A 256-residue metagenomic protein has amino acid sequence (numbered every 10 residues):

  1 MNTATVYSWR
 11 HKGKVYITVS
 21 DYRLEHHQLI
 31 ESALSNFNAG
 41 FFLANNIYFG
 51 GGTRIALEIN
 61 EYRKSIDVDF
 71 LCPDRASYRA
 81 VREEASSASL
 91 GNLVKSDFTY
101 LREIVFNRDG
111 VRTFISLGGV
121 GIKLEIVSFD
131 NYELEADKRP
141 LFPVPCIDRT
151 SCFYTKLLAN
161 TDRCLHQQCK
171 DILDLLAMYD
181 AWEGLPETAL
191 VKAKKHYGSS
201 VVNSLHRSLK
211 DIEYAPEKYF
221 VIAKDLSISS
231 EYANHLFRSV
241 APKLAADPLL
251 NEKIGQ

Functional and structural regions predicted by a protein language model:
N2-Q256: Compositionally biased terminal segments of proteins
